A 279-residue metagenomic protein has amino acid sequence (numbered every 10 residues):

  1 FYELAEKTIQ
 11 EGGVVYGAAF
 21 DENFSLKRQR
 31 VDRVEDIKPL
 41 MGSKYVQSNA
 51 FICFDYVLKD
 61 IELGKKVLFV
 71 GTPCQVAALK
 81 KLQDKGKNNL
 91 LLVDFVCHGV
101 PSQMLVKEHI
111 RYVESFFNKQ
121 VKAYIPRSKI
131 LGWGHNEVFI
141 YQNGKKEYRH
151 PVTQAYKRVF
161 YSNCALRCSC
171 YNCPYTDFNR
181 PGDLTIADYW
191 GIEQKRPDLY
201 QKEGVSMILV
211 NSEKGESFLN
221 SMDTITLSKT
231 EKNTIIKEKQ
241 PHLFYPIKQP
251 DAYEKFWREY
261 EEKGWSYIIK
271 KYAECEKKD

Functional and structural regions predicted by a protein language model:
F1-N23: Low-complexity, highly charged intrinsically disordered N-terminal segments that act as targeting/localization
E11-V14, K119-D279: Long, compositionally biased charged/polar accessory segments in the mid-to-C-terminal portions of proteins
V15, K65-G71, L90: Generic beta-sheet signal
E22, F69-L79, G99-P101: Gly/Ser/Thr-rich loops at beta-strand to alpha-helix junctions that form or flank small-molecule/cofactor-binding
S25-C53: Glycine-rich phosphate-binding "P-loop"
I37, D84-F95: A short alpha->loop->secondary-structure connector
G42-K59, G99-Y112, F116-K119: Active-site glycine-rich loop that binds ribose-phosphate moieties when present
L91-E114, T234-L243: Short, flexible loop segments at boundaries between secondary-structure elements
